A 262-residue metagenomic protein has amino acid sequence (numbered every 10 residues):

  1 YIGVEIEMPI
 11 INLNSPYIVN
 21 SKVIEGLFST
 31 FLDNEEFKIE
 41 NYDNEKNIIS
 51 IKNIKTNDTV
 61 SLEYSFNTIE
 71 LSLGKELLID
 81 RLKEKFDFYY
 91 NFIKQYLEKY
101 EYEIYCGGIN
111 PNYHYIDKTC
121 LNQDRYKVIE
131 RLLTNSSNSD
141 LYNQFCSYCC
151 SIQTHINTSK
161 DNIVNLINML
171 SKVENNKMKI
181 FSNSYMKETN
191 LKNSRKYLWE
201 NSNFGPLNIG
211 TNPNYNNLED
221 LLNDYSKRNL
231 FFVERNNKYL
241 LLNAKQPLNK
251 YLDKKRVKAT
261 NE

Functional and structural regions predicted by a protein language model:
Y1-Y142, Y148: Terminal catalytic/cofactor-binding subdomain
I109-D140, Q144-E262: Loop-rich catalytic cores of soluble enzymes, especially ATP-dependent carboxylate-amine ligases and other
